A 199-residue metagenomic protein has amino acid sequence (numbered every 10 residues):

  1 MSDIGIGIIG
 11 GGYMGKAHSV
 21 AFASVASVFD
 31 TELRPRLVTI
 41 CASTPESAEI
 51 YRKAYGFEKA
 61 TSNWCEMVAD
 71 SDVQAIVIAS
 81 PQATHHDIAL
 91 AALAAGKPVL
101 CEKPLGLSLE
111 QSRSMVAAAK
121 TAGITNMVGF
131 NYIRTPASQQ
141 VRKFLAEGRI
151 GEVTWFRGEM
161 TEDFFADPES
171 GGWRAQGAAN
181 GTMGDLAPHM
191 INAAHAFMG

Functional and structural regions predicted by a protein language model:
M1-Y55: N-terminal Rossmann-like dinucleotide-binding module
G15, H85, M190: Catalytic nucleophile loop
L37, F57, V73-I76, I150-V153: Local beta-strand N-terminus motif with an aromatic residue
E58-N63: Conserved SAM-binding strand-loop segment of SAM-dependent methyltransferases
A75, P81-I133, G148: Beta-strand-loop-alpha-helix segment that lines the small-molecule cofactor/substrate pocket of alpha/beta enzymes
A79-S80, M160: Glycine-rich, N-terminal phosphate-binding loop of Rossmann-like dinucleotide-binding domains
Y132-G199: Predominantly a Rossmann-like dinucleotide-binding segment in NAD(P)-dependent oxidoreductases
